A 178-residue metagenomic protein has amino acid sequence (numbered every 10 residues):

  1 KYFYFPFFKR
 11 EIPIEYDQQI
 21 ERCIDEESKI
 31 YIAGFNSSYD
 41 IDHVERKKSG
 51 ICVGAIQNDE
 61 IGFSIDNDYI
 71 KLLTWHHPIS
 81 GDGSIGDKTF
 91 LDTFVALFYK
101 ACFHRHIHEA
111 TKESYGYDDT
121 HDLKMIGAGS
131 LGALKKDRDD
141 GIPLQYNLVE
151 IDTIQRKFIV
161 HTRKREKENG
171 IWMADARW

Functional and structural regions predicted by a protein language model:
K1-I51, T93: Extended active-site neighborhood of metal-dependent phosphoesterases/phosphodiesterases
E27, S80-Q155: Conserved beta-sheet core of the metallophosphoesterase superfamily
K29-I41, L72-H76, K124-G129: Active-site-proximal beta-strand elements of phosphoester/diester hydrolases
V44-R46, K136-G141, M173: Short conserved micro-motifs at the rims of enzyme active sites and ligand-binding pockets
S49-G62, D87-T89, I142: Well-ordered, non-membrane alpha-helical segments in soluble/globular domains
I65-G81: Short acidic, glycine-rich surface-loop motifs adjacent to enzyme active sites
D66-I70, F98-Y99, K157: A general structural motif
E150-W178: A short C-terminal boundary segment appended to hydrolase-like catalytic domains
